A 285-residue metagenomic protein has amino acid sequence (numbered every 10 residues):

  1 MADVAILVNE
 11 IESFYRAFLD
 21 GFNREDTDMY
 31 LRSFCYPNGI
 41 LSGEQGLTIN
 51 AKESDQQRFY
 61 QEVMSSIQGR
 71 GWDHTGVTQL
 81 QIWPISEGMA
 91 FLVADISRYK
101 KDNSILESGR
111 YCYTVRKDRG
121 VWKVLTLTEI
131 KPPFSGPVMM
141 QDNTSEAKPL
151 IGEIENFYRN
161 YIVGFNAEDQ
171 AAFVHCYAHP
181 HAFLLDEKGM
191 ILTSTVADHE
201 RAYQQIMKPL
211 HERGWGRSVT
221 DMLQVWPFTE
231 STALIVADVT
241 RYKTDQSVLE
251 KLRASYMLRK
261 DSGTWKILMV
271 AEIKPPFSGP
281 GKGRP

Functional and structural regions predicted by a protein language model:
M1-S33, F134-C176, P285: Short, low-complexity N-terminal intrinsically disordered segments enriched in polar/charged residues
I11-F18, Y60, Y113, V124 (+4 more regions): Fold-core signature of tandem repeat domains
T27-L80, G88, G152, Q170-L223 (+1 more regions): A solvent-exposed, acidic/Ser-Thr-rich amphipathic alpha-helical stretch
F34-C35, I96-R98, T128-I130, Y177-A178 (+2 more regions): Short beta-strand segments enriched in hydrophobic/aromatic residues within well-folded beta-rich domains
V77-I82, D95-R98, G109-R116, T220-V225 (+2 more regions): Hydrophobic/aromatic beta-strand elements that line small-molecule binding cavities or substrate pockets in beta-rich
I82-A90, V115-V121, V225-A233, L258-T264: A short, structured loop/turn motif at beta-sheet edges
L106-M139, L249-K282: Short beta-strand edge/turn micro-motifs at domain boundaries
